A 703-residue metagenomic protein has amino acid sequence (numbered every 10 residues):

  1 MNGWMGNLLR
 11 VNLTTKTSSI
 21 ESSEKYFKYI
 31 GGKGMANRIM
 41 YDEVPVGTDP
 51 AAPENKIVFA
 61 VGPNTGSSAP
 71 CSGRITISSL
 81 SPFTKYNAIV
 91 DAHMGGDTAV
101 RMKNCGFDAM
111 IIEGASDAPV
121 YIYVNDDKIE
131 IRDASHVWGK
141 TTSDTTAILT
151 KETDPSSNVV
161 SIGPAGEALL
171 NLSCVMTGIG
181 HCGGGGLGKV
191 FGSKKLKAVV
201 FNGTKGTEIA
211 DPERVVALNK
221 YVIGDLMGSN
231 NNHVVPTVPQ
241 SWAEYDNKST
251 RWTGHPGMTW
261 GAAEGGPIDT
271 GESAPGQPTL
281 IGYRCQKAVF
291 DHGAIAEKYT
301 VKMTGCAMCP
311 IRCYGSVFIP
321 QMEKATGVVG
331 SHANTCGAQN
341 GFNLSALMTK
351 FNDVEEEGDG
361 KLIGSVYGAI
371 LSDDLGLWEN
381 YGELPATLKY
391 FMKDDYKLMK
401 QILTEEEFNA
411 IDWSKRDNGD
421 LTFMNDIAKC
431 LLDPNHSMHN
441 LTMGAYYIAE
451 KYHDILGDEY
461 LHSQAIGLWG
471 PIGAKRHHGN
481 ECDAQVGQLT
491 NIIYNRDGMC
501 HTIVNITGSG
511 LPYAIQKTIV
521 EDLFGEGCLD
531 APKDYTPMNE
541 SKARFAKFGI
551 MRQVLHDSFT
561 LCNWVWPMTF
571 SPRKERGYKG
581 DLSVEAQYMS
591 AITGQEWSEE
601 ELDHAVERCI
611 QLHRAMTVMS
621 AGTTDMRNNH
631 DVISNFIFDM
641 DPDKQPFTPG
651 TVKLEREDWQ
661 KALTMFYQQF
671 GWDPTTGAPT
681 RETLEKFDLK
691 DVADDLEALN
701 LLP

Functional and structural regions predicted by a protein language model:
M1-P63, A69-C71, I162-P164, H181: N-terminal amphipathic, basic-rich helices that act as targeting or association modules
N12, A52, I75, T150-G185 (+1 more regions): Extended C-terminal regions of large enzymes
L13, E24-K25, M35-N37, D42-V44 (+4 more regions): N-terminally biased helix-coil "hinge/interface" segments that flank
M40-V46, M94-V100, N104-A109, T142-A147 (+3 more regions): Short alpha-helical segments and helix-capping/turn motifs at coil-helix boundaries
T48-N104, I111-A115, P119-H136: Long, structured ligand/cofactor-binding scaffold of large enzymes
K85-G95, A99-V100, D108-A109, A134-V137 (+3 more regions): Alpha/propeptide regions of enzymes that mature by internal proteolysis
G95-D127, S193-T207, W378-K389: Glycine-rich phosphate/pyrophosphate-binding loops and their adjacent beta-strand/loop elements at enzyme active sites
N125, I129-D154: Acidic, glycine-rich flexible loop/linker segments
